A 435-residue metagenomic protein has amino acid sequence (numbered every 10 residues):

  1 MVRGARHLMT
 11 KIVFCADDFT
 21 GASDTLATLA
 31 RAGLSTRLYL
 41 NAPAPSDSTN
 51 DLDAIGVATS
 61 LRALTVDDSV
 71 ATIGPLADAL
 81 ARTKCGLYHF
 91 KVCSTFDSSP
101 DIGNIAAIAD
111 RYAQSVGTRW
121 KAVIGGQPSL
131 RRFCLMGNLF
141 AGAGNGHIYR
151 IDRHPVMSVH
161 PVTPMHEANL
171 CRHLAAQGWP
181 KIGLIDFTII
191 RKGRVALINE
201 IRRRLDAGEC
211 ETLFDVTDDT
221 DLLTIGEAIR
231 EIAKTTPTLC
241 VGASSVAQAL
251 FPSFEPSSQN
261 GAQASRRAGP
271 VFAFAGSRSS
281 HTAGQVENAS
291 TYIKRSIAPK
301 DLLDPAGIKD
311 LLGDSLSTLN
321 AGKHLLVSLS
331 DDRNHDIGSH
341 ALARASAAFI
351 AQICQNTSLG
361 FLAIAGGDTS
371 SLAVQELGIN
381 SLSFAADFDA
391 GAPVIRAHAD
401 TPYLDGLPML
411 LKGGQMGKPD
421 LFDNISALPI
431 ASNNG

Functional and structural regions predicted by a protein language model:
M9-K11, D53, V66-S69, A77-H89 (+2 more regions): Cap/lid and interdomain-hinge subdomains that line or gate substrate/regulatory clefts in soluble alpha/beta enzymes
T10-N50, S69-T72, G126-S129: N-terminal basic/disordered segments at the start of proteins
K11-A16, I55-A63, G86-S98, T212-D215 (+4 more regions): Short glycine-rich or small-residue beta-strand-to-loop segments that form or flank ligand, phosphate, metal/Fe-S
T25-A27, P100-G103, R132-A141, A196-L197 (+5 more regions): Short acidic, glycine/serine/threonine-rich loops at helix termini
D53-L61, R396-A431: A structural-propensity feature for long, helix-poor, extended segments
G144-L311: Conserved, well-structured core segments that form the ligand-binding/active-site neighborhood of functional domains
D304, S315-D368: C-terminal structural cap/anchor segments
L359-F361, D368-G417: Conserved, well-ordered active-site substructure
